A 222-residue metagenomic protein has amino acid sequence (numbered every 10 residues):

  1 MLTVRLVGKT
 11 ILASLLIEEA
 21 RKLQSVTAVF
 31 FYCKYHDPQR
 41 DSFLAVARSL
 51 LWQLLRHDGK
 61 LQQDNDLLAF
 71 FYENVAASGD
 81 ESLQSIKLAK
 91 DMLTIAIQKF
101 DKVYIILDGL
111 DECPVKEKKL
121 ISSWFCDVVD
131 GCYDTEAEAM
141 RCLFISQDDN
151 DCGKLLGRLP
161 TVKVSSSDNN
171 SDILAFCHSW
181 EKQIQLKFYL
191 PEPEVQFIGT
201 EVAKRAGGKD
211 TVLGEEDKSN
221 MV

Functional and structural regions predicted by a protein language model:
M1-V222: Conserved NB-ARC/NACHT P-loop NTPase core of NLR-like innate immune receptors
